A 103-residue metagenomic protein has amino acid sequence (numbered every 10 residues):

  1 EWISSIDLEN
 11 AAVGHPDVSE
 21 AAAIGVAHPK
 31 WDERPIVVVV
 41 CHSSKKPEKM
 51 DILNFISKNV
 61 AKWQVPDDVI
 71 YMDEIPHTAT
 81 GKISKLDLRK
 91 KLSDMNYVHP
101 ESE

Functional and structural regions predicted by a protein language model:
E1-Q64, E74, G81, D87-K90: AMP-binding/adenylate-forming catalytic core of the ANL superfamily
V69-M72: General small-molecule cofactor/ligand-binding pocket signal
L92-E103: Acidic/polar alpha-helix N-cap and adjacent early helical turns within long charge-rich amphipathic helices/linkers
